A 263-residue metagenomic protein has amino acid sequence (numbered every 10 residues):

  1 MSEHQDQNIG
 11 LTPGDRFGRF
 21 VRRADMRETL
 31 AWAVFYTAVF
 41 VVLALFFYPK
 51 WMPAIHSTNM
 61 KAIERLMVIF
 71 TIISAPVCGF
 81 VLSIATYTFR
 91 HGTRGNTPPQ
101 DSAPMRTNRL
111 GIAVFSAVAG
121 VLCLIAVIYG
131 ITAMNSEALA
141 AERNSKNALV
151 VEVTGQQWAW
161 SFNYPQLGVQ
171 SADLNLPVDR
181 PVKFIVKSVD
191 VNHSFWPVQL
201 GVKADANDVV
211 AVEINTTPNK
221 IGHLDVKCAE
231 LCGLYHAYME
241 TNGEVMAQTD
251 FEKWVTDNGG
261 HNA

Functional and structural regions predicted by a protein language model:
S2, M26-Y48, P76-S83: Alpha-helical transmembrane segments of integral membrane proteins, especially early/N-terminal helices
E3-R23, A44-M67, F89-A263: Non-transmembrane, membrane-proximal soluble domains of secreted or membrane proteins
I63-F80: Alpha-helical transmembrane segments
L82-R90: Membrane-helix interfacial anchor on the cytosolic side
